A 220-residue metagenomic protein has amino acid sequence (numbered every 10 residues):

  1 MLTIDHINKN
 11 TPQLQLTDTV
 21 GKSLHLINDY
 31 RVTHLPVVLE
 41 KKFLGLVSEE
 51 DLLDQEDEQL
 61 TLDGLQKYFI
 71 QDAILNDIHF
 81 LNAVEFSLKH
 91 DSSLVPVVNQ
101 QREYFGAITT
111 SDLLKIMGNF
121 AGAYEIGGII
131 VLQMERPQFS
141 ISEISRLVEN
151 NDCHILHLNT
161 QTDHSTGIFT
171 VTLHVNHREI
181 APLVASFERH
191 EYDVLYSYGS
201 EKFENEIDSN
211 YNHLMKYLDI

Functional and structural regions predicted by a protein language model:
M1-L26, V37-L39, F43-S48, D57-L88 (+6 more regions): Bateman/CBS regulatory modules and CBS-like beta-alpha motifs in cytosolic regions of diverse proteins
N28-R31: N-terminal, positively charged regions that mediate nucleic acid binding
T33, S93, H154: Short acidic/polar active-site loop segments enriched in Thr and Asp
V47, I108-T109, V175: A conserved hydrophobic position in a structured secondary element of the catalytic/binding core that shapes
L52, Q101, F105-F120: Short, structured interface segments
E85-L88, K115-G118, R146-E149: A broadly conserved amphipathic alpha-helix scaffold signal in soluble, globular proteins
G127-I220: A conserved regulatory-domain signal marking ACT and ACT-like small-molecule sensing domains and adjacent regulatory
